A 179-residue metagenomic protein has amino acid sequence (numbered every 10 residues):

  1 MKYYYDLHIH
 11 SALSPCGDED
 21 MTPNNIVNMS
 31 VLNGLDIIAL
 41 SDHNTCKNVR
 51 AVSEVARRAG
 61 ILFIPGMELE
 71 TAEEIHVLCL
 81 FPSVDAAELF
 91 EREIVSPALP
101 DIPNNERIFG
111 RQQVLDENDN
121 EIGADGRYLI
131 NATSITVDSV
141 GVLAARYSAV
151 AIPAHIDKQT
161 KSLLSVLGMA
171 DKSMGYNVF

Functional and structural regions predicted by a protein language model:
M1-E73, L167-S173: An N-terminally biased module of ancient metal coordination in phosphate/nucleic-acid-related enzymes
K2, E54-V178: Extended substrate/RNA-proximal surfaces in nucleic-acid metabolism proteins
